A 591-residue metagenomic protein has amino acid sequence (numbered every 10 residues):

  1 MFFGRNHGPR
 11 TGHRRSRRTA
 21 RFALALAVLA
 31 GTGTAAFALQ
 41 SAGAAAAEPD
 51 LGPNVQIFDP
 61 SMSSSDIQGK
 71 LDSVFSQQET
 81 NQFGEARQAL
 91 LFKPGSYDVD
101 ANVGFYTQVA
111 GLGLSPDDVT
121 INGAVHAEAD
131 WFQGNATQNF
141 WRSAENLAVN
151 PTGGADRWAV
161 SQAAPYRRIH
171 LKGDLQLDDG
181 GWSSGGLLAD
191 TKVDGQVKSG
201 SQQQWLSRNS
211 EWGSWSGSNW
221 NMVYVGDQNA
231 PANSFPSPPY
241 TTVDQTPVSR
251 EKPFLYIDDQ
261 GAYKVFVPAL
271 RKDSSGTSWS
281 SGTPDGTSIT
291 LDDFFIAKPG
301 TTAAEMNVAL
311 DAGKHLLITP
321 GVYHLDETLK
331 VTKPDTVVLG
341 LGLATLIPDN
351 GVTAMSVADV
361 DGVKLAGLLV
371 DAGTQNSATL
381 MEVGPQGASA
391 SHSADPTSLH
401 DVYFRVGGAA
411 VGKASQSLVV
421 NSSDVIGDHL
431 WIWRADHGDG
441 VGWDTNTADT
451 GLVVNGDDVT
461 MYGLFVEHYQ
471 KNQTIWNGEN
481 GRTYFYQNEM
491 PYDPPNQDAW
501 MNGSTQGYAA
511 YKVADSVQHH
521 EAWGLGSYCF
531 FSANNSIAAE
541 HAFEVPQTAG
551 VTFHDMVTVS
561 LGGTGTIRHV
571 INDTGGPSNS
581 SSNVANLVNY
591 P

Functional and structural regions predicted by a protein language model:
F2, H7, G12-R14, G33-P49: C-terminal region of N-terminal signal peptides and the immediate post-cleavage residues of exported proteins
A23-A36: Bacterial N-terminal signal peptides
P49-L91, P284-H324: Acidic Gly/Asp/Thr-rich repetitive segments characteristic of extracellular carbohydrate-active and adhesion proteins
L51, A232-H315, L329, D436-G442 (+2 more regions): Intrinsically disordered, low-complexity segments enriched in small residues
Q68-G84, L91, Y97-A110, V119-A163 (+6 more regions): Extracellular beta-strand-rich solenoid/capping regions of secreted or surface-exposed proteins that bind or remodel
D72, Q78-Q82, G123-W131, G226-A232 (+7 more regions): Acidic/polar low-complexity surface segments
F105-S115, T137-N150, A163-D174, G185-G195 (+12 more regions): Right-handed parallel beta-helix
L561-P591: Eukaryote-biased recognition of C-terminal alpha-helical segments
